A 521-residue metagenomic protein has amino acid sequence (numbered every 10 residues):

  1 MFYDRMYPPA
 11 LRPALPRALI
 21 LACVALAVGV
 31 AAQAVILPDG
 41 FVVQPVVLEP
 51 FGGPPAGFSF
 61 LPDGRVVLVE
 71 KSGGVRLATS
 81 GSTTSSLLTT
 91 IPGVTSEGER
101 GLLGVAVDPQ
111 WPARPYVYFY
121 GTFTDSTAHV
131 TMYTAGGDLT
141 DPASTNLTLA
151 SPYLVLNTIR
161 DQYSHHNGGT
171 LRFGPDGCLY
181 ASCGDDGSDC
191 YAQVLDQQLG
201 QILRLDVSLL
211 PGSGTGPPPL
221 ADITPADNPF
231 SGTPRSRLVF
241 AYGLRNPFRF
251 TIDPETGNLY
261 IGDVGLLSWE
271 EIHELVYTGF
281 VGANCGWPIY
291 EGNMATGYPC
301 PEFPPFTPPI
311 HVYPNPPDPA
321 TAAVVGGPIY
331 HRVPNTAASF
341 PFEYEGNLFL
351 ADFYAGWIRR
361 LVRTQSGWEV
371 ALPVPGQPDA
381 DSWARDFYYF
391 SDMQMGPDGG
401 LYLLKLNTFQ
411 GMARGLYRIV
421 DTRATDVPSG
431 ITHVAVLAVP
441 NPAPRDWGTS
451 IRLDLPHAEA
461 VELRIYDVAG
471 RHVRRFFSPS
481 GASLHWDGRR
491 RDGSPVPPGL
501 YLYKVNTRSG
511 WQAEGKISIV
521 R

Functional and structural regions predicted by a protein language model:
V35-F51, L149-P152, P378-D379: A short helix->beta-strand "capping" segment at the edge of beta-propeller domains
I36, R100-L102, Q110-P112, D138 (+5 more regions): Beta-propeller domain segments
T84-V107: Blade-loop segments of beta-propeller domains
H129-R172: Asp-box/WD-like beta-propeller blade repeats and closely related beta-sheet repeat scaffolds
G177, G399, I465-V473, Y501: Short, glycine-anchored, charge-dense loop/turn motifs used at functional sites
T422-P442, P456, H472-V473, V520: Residue-level detector of functionally pivotal "anchor" positions at catalytic/ligand-binding pockets or at interdomain
D446, I451, F477, S494 (+1 more regions): C-terminal tail/sorting-segment detector
